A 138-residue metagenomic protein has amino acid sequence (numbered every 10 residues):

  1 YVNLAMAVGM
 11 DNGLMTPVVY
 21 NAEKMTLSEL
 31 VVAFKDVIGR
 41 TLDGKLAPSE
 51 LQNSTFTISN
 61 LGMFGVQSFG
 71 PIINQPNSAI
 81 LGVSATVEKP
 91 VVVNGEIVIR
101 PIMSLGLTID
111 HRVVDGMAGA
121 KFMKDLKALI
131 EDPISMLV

Functional and structural regions predicted by a protein language model:
Y1-V138: C-terminal catalytic/motor cores of large multi-domain enzyme assemblies
